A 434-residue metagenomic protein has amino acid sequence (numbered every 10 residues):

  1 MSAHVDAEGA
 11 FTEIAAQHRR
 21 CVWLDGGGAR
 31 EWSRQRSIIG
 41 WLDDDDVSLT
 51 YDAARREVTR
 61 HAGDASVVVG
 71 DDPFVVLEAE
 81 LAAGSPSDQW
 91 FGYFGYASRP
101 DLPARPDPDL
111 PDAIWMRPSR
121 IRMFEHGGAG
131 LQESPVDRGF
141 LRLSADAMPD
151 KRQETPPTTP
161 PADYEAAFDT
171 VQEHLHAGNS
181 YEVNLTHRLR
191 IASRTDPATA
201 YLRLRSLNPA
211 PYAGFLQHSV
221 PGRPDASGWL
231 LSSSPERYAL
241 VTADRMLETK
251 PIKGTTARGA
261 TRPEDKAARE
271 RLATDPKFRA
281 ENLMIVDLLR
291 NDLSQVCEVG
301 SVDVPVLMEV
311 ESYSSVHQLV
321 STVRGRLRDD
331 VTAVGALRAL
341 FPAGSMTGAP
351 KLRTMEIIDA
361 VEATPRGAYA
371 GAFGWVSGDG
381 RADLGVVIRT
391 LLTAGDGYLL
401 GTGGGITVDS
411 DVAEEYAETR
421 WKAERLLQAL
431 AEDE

Functional and structural regions predicted by a protein language model:
M1-E434: Extended alpha-helical targeting/anchoring segments, especially N-terminal organellar/secretory targeting helices
